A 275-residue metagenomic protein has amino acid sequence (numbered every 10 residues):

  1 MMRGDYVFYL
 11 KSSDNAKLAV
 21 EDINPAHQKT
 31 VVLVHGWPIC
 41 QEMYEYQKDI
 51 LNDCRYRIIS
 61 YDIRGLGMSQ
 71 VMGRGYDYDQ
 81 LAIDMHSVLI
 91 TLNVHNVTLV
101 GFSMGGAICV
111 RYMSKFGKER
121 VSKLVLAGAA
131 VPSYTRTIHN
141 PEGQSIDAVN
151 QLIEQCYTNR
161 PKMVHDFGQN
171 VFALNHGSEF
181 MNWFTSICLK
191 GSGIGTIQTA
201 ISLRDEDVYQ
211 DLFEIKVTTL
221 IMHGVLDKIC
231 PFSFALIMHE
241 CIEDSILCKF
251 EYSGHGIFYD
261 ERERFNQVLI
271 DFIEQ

Functional and structural regions predicted by a protein language model:
M1-V32, D53-Y56, H95, K190 (+1 more regions): Alpha/beta-hydrolase fold catalytic core
A16-R74: Conserved HGGG/HGGXW glycine-rich cap/lid loop of the alpha/beta-hydrolase fold
Q80-V97: Conserved acidic catalytic loop of the alpha/beta-hydrolase fold
V110-Q155: Flexible "cap/lid" loop of the alpha/beta hydrolase fold
T135, H139-G143, E154-F213: Conserved alpha/beta-hydrolase catalytic His-Asp/Glu region
I215, I221-H223: Short beta-strand/loop motif that positions the catalytic acidic residue of the alpha/beta-hydrolase fold
L226-C230: Acidic catalytic loop of the alpha/beta-hydrolase fold
S245-Q275: Catalytic active-site module of serine/aspartate enzymes centered on a nucleophile-bearing elbow/loop
